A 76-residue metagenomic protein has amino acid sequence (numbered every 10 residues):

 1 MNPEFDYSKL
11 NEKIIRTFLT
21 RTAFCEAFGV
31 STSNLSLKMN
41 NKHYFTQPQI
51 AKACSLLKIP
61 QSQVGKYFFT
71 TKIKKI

Functional and structural regions predicted by a protein language model:
M1-F5, T32: Short, Lys/Arg-enriched anionic-surface-contact patches
P3-E4, E12, T17, S55 (+1 more regions): Short, charged recognition helix plus adjacent turn of helix-turn-helix-like nucleic-acid-binding domains
Y7-A27: Short basic helix-loop element that most often maps to the first helix and adjoining turn of HTH DNA-binding modules
S31, K42-H43, T71-K72: The DNA-recognition helices of helix-turn-helix-type DNA-binding domains
K42-K52: Short, basic-rich loop-to-helix N-cap that marks the start of a DNA-contacting helix
